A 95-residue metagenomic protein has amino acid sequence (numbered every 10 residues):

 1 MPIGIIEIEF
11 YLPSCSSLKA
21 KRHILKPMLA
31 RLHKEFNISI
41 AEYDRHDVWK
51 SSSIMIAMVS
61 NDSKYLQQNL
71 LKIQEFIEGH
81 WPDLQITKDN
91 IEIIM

Functional and structural regions predicted by a protein language model:
I3, A41-D62, I93-M95: Short, charge-patterned binding micro-sites
G4-P13: Short glycine-/aliphatic-rich beta-strand segments at the starts of folded cytosolic domains
L12-S17, S60-D62: A generic structural motif
S17, R31-A41: Amphipathic alpha-helical assembly/interaction segments
K21: C-terminal binding/interaction regions
K26-A30, N37, L71: Solvent-exposed alpha-helix faces
I38-Y43, Q85-D89: A short linear hydrophobic-aromatic micro-motif
V59-M95: C-terminal structural segments of small proteins and small subunits
